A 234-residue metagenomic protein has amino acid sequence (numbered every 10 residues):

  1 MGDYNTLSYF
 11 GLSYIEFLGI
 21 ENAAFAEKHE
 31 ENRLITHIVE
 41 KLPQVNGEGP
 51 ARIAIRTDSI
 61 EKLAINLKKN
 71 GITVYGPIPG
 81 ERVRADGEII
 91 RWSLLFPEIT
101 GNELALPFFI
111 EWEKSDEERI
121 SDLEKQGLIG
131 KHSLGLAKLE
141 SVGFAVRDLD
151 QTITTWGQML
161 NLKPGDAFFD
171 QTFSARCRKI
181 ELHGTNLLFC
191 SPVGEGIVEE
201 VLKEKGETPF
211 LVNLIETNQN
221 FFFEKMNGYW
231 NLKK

Functional and structural regions predicted by a protein language model:
G2-D3, F10-P79, R84-D166, Q171-K234: Glyoxalase I/VOC metalloenzyme domain signal
